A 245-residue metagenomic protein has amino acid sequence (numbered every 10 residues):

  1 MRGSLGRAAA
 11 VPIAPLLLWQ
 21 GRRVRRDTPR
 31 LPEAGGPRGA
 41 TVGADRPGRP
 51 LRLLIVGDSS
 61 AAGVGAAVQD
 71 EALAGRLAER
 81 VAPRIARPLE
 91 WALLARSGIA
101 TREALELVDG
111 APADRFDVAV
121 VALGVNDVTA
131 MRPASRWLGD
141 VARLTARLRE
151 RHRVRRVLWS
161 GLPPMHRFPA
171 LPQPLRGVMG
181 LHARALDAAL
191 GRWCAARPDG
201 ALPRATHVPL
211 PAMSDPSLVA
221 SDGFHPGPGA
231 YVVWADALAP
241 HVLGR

Functional and structural regions predicted by a protein language model:
M1-L54, A239, L243-R245: N-terminal secretory targeting modules
R52-L54, S60-D140: Conserved SGNH/GDSL esterase-like catalytic core that processes O-acyl groups on lipids and polysaccharides
V108-F116, P172-A188, V219-G229: Short, electropositive alpha-helical surface patch
A122, S160-G161: Alpha/beta-hydrolase-fold catalytic nucleophile elbow
V141-A146, D187: Generic structural signal for well-ordered alpha-helices, preferentially at hydrophobic/aromatic core positions
H152-R156: A short helix->loop->beta-strand "cap" motif at the edges of active sites that frequently abuts
R167-T206: Substrate-gating cap/lid alpha-helix
S221-R245: Histidine-centered active-site loop/cap adjacent to the catalytic His in serine esterases/O-acetyl transfer systems
